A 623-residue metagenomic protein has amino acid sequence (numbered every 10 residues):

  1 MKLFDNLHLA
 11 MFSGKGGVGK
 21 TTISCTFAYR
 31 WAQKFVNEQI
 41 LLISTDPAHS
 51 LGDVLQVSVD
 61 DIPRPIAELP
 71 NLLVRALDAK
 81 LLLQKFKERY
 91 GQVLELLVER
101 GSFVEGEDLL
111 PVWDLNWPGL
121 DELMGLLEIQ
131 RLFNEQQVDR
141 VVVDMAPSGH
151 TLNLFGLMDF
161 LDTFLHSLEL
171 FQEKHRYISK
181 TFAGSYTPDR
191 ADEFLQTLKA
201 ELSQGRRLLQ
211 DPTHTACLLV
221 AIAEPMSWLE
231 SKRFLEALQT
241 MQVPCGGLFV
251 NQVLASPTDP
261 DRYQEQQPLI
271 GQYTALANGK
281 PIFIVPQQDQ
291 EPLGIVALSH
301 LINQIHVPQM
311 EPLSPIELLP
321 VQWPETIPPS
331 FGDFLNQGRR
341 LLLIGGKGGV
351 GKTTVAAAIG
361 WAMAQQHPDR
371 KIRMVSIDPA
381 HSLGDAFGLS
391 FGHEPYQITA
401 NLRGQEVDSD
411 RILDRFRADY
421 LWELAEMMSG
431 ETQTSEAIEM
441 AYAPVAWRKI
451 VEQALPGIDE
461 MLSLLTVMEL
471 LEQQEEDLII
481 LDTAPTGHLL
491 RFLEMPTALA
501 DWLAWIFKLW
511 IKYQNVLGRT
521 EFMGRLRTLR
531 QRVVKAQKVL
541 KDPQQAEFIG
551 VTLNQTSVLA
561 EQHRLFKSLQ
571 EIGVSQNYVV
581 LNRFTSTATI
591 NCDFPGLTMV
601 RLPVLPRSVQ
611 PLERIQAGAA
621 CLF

Functional and structural regions predicted by a protein language model:
K2-F4, S58, L202-Q337, S390 (+2 more regions): C-terminal lobe/tail of nucleotide-utilizing enzymes
L7, N37, Q137-V138, H214 (+6 more regions): Short, high-confidence coil segments that cap the C-terminus of an alpha-helix and link into the following beta-strand
S13-L77, Q136, M145-L161, G349-D414 (+2 more regions): Walker A/P-loop NTP-binding active-site region of P-loop NTPases, recognizing the glycine-rich GxxxxGKT/S
L42, R140, G247, M374 (+2 more regions): Hydrophobic "anchor" residues on beta-strands that sit immediately upstream of conserved functional sites
P47-S50, A79-L83, P147-H150, M158 (+11 more regions): Conserved nucleotide-binding/hydrolysis micro-motifs of P-loop NTPases
L51-N116, L120, H381-V445: P-loop NTPase motor core
L94-V220, E224, E230-R233, M428-G550 (+1 more regions): Phosphate/Mg2+-binding loops and adjacent switch elements in nucleotide/diphosphate-handling enzyme cores
